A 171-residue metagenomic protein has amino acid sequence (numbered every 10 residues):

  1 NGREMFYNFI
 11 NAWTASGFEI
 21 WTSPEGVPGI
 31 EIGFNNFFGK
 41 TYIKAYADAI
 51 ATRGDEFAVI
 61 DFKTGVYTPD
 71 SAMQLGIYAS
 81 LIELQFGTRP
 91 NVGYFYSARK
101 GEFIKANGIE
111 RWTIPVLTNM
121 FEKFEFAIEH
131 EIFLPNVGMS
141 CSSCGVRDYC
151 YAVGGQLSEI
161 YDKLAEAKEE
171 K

Functional and structural regions predicted by a protein language model:
N1-I32: A non-catalytic, helix-rich entry segment at domain boundaries
R3-Y7, E25-V27, T68-M73, L117-F121: Short linear motifs at secondary-structure transitions and domain/linker junctions
Y7-I10, G76-E83: Short, well-ordered amphipathic alpha-helices
A12-G17, E25-G26, F57-F62, N107-I109: Generic detector of short, locally flexible boundary/turn motifs and exposed helical patches
W13-A15, F34, Y78-S80, F126-E129 (+1 more regions): Sparse, context-dependent recognition of short Cys/His-centered cofactor- or disulfide-binding micro-motifs
P24, G29-I77: Non-catalytic protein-protein interaction segments used by genome-maintenance enzymes to assemble and couple activities
G39, D70-A72, E83-K171: Metal-dependent nuclease catalytic regions and adjoining charged, substrate-binding loops involved in nucleic-acid end
